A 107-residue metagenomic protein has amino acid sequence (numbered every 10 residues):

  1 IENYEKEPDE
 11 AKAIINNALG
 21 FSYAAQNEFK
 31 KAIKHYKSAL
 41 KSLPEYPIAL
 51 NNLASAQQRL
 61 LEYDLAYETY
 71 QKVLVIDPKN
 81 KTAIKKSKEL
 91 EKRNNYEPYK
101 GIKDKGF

Functional and structural regions predicted by a protein language model:
I1-Y4, Y36, Y70: Hydrophobic/aromatic packing residues within the alpha-helices of TPR/SEL1-like helical repeat arrays
K6-P8, S42, I76: Structural marker of alpha-solenoid helical repeat scaffolds
K12-I14, P47-I48, K81-T82: Helix-start (N-cap) detector for alpha-helical repeat units in TPR-like alpha-solenoids, especially tetratricopeptide
A25, R59-L60, E89-Y96: Register position in tetratricopeptide repeats
Y67-E68, L90-F107: Alpha-helical linker/edge segments of TPR/alpha-solenoid repeat scaffolds and analogous pre-/post-domain helices
